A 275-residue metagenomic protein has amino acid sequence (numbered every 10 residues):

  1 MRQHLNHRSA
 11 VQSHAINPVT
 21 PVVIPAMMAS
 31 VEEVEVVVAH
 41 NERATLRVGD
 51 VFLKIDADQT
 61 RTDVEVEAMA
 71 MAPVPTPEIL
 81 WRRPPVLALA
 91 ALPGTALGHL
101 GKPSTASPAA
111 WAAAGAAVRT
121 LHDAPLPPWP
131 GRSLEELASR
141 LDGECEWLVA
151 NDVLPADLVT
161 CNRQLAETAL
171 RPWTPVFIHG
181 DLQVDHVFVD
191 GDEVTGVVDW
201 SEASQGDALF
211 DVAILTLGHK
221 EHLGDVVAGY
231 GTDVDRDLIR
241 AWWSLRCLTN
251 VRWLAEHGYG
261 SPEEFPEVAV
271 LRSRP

Functional and structural regions predicted by a protein language model:
M1-S13: Extreme N-terminal basic, low-complexity initiation segments that serve as generic localization/processing leaders
A15-E33: Juxta-kinase regulatory segment immediately upstream of eukaryotic protein kinase catalytic domains
V34-S133, V153: ATP-binding pocket architecture of kinase catalytic cores
N41-R43, L97, Q205-A208, A213-P275: Helix-rich C-terminal or lid/interface subdomains of diverse kinases
E42-R47, L53, I79, R163-V212: Active-site acidic catalytic loop and adjacent metal/ATP-binding pocket of ATP-dependent phosphoryl transfer enzymes
T76-W81, A117, L121-R132, W173-H179 (+5 more regions): Structured catalytic cores of enzymes that bind and process phosphorylated ligands/cofactors
P93, D123-G180, G191, G231 (+2 more regions): An alpha-helical support segment within catalytic cores of ATP-dependent transferases
V118, H122-L126, A169, A255-G258 (+1 more regions): A general structural signal marking secondary-structure boundaries and capping sites
